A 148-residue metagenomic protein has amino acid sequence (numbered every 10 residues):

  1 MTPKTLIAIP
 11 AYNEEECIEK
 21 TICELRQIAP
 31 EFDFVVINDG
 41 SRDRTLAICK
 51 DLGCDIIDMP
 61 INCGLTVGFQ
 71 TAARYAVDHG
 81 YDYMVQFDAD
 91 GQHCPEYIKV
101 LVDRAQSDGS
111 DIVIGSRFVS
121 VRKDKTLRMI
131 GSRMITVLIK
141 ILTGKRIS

Functional and structural regions predicted by a protein language model:
M1-E24: N-proximal low-complexity "stem/linker" segments adjacent to membrane-targeting elements
L6, D33, D55, D82-Y83 (+1 more regions): Structural signature of beta-strand start/N-cap positions in the alpha/beta core of ABC transporter nucleotide-binding
I9, E31-S41, F87: Short beta-strand/loop segment that forms part of the nucleotide-sugar
E16-K20, D43-L52: Acidic helix N-cap motif at the loop->helix transition within catalytic regions of sugar-transfer enzymes
C23-F32: Short, acidic, metal-binding catalytic loop of nucleotide-sugar glycosyltransferases
N38-L46, I61, G91: A conserved acidic beta->alpha catalytic loop
P60-D78, Y83, Q92-S148: Acceptor/aglycone-binding surface of glycosyltransferases and processive sugar-polymer synthases
